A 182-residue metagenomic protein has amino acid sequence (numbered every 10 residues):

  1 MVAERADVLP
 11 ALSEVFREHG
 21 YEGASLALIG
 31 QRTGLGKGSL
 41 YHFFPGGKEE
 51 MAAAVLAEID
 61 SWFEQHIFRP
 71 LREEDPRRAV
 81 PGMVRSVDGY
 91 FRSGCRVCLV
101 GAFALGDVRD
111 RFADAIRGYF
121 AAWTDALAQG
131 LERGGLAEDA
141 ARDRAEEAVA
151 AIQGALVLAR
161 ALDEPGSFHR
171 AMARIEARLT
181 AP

Functional and structural regions predicted by a protein language model:
M1-A3: N-terminal intrinsically disordered/low-complexity leader segments
D7, A11-A54: Helix-turn-helix
A52, A79-G82, F91-D114: Amphipathic alpha-helical segments used for helix-helix packing
L56-W62: Short, basic, alpha-helical segments at the C-terminal edge of helix-turn-helix-like DNA-binding modules
E64, R109-G135, D143-E146, R170-T180: Amphipathic alpha-helical packing segments from all-alpha helical-bundle domains
I67-R96, A145-A148: Hydrophobic alpha-helical connector segments
R78, G82, A102, D143-A150 (+2 more regions): Amphipathic alpha-helical interaction segments
G89-Y90, L105, V149-S167, T180-P182: Amphipathic C-terminal alpha-helical segment
